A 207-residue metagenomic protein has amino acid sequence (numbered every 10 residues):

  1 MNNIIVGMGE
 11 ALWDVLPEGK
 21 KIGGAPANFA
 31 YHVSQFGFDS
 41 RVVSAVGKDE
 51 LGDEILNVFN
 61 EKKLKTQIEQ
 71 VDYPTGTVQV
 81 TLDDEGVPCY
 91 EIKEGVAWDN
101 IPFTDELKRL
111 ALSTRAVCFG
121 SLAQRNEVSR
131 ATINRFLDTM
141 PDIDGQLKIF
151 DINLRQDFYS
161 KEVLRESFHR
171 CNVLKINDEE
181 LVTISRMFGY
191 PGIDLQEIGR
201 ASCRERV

Functional and structural regions predicted by a protein language model:
M1-V6, V58-N60, T66-I68, D84-R206: Ribokinase/PfkB-type carbohydrate-kinase core domain
I4-I5, D14-V87, E94-I101, D105: Substrate-binding N-lobe of the ribokinase-like
G9, S44-V46, I152: Short beta-strand/turn micro-motifs composed of small residues that flank or help shape donor/cofactor-binding pockets
A11-W13, S34, S44, C171 (+2 more regions): Generic helix-packing signal
W13-D14, V182: Nucleotide phosphate-binding site architecture
